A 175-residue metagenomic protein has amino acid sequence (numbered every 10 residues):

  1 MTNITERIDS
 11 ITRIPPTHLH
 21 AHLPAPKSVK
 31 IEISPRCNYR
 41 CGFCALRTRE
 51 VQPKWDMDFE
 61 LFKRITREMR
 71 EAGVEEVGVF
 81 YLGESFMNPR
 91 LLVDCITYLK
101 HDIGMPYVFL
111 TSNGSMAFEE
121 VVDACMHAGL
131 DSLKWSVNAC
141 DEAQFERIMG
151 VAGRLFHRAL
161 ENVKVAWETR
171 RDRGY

Functional and structural regions predicted by a protein language model:
T2-S132, R147-H157, E161: Conserved alpha-helical substructure of the radical SAM core
G114, A139-E142: A glycine-centered beta->alpha junction motif in the catalytic cores of kinase/phosphotransferase enzymes
W135-V137: Conserved phosphate-donor/acceptor-positioning beta-strand/loop module used by diverse small-molecule
V165: Metal-ion-coordinating, acidic/His-rich active-site neighborhoods of enzymes acting on phosphate-containing substrates
E168-Y175: Short, intrinsically disordered, charge-balanced linker/junction segments flanking boundaries in proteins
